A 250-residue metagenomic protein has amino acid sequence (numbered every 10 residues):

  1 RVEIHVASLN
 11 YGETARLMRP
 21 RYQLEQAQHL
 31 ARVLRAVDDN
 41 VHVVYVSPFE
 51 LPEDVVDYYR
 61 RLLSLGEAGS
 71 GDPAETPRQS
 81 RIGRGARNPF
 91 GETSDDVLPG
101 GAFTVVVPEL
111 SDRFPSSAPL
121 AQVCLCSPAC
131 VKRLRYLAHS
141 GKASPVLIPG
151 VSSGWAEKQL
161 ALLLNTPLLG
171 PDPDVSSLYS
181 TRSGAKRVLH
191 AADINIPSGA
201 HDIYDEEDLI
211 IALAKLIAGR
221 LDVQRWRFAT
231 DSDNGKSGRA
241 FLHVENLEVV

Functional and structural regions predicted by a protein language model:
R1-S180, G184: ATP-binding N-terminal substructure of ATP-dependent carboxylate-amine bond-forming enzymes
D172-V250: Active-site nucleotide/adenylate-binding loops and adjacent lid/helix of ATP-dependent enzymes
